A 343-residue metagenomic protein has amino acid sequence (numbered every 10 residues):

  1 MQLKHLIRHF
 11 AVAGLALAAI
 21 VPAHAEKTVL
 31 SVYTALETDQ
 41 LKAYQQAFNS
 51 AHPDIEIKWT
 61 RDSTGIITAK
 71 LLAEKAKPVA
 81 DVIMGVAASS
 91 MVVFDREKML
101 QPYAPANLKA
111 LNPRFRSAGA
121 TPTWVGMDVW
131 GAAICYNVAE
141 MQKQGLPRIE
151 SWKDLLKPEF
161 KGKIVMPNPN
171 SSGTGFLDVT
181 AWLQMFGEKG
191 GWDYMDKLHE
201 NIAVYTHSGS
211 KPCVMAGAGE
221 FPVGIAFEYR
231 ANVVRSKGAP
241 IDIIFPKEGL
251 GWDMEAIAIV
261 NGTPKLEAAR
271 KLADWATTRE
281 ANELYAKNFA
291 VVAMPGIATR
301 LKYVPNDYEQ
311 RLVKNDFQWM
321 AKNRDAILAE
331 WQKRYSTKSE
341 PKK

Functional and structural regions predicted by a protein language model:
M1-A11: Bacterial N-terminal signal peptides that target proteins for export
E26-V92: Early extracytoplasmic/lumenal segment of secretory-pathway proteins
A35, D39-K42, G65, V79-E220: Extracytoplasmic ligand-binding site segments that recognize negatively charged/polar headgroups
S89-V93, G217, F221-P240: A ligand-binding cleft/hinge motif common to bilobed small-molecule-binding domains
A110-R114, Y194-H199, Y205-T206, K237-N261 (+1 more regions): Periplasmic-binding protein-like
C135-E140, L183, D253-K265, L284-Y285: A bilobed periplasmic-binding-protein/Venus flytrap-type ligand-binding module shared by bacterial periplasmic
E159-P167, A276-T299: Periplasmic-binding protein-like
D316-K343: Conserved C-terminal helix/tail region of periplasmic/extracytoplasmic solute-binding proteins
